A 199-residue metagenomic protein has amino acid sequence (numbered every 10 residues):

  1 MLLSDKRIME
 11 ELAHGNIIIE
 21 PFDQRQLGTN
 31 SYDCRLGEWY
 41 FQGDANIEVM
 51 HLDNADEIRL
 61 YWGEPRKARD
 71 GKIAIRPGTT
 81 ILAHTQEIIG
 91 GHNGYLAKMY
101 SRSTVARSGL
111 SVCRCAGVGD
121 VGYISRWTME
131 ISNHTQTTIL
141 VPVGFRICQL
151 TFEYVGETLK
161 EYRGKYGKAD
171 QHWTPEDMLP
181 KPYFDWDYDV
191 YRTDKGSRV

Functional and structural regions predicted by a protein language model:
M1-V199: DUTPase catalytic domain/fold
